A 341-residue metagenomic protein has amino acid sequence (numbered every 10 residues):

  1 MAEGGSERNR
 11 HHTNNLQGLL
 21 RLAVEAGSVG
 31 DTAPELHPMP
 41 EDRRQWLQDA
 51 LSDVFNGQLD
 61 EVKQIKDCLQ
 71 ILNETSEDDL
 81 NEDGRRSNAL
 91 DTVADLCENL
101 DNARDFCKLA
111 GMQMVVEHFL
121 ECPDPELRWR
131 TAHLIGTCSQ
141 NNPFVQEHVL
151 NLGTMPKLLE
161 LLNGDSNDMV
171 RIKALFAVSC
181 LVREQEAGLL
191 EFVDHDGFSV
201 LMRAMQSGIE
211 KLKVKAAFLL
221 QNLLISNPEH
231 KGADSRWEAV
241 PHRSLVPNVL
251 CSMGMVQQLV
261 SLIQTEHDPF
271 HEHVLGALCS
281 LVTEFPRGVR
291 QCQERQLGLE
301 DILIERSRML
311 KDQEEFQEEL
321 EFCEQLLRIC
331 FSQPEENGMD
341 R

Functional and structural regions predicted by a protein language model:
R10-D49, Q64, E77-A94, P123-S139 (+6 more regions): Alpha-helical solenoid repeats of the armadillo/HEAT superfamily in eukaryotic scaffolding/adaptor proteins
R85-R86, L90-D105, G111: LRR N-terminal entry segment and analogous cap-like coil->beta motifs
R104, E147, A187-L190, L245-N248: Recurring C-terminal helix/loop segment of individual leucine-rich repeat
D105, H118, H148-T154, L161 (+1 more regions): C-terminal per-repeat helix/turn "cap" of leucine-rich repeat
D105, V116-E117, E121-R128, F144: Alpha-helical adaptor scaffolds
G111-V116, T154-L159, G197-M202, A233-A239 (+1 more regions): HEAT/HEAT-like alpha-solenoid repeats
